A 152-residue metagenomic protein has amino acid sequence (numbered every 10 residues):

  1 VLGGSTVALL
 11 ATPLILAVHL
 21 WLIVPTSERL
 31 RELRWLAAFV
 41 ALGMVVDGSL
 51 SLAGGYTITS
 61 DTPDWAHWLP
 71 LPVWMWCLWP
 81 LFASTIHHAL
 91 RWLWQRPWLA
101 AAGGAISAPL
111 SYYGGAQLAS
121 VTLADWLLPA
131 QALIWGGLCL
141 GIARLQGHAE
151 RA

Functional and structural regions predicted by a protein language model:
V1-A152: Aromatic-rich, lipid-facing transmembrane alpha helices and their immediate juxtamembrane interface loops in integral
